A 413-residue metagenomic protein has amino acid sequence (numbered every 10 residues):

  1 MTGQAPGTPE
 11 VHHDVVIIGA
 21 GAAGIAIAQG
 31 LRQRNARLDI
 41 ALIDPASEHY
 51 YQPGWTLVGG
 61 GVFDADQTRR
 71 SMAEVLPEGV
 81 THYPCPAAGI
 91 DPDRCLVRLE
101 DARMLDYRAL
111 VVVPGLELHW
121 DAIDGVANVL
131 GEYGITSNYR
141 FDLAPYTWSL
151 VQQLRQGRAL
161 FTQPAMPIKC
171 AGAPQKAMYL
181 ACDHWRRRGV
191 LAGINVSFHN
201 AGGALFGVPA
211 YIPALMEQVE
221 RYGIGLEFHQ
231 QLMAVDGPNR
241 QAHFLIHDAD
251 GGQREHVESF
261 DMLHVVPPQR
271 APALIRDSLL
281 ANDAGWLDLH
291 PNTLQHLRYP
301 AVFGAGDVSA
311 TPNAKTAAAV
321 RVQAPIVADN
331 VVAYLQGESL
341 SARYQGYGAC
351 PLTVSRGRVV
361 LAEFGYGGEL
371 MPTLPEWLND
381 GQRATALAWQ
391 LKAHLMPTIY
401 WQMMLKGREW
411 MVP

Functional and structural regions predicted by a protein language model:
T2-H13, V80-G189, Q253, H264: FAD-binding core/adjacent interface of flavoenzyme oxidoreductases
T2-V80, A165-P209: Beta1-alpha1 glycine-rich phosphate/pyrophosphate-binding loop at the start of Rossmann-like nucleotide-binding domains
G3, V11, L361-P413: C-terminal auxiliary extensions adjacent to catalytic cores
A20, D101, P114-G115, Q163 (+3 more regions): Glycine-rich, N-terminal phosphate-binding loop of Rossmann-like dinucleotide-binding domains
R37, V80-I90, R94, L105 (+1 more regions): A Rossmann-like FAD-binding core segment of flavoenzymes
P84, R155-G157, V190-V196, G337-G346: A short alpha-helix-loop-beta-strand transition element characteristic of N-terminal alpha/beta dinucleotide-binding
N128-R155, S259-V322: FAD-site-proximal beta/loop scaffold in flavoenzymes
A305-V354: A conserved FAD-binding loop/helix module that cradles the flavin
